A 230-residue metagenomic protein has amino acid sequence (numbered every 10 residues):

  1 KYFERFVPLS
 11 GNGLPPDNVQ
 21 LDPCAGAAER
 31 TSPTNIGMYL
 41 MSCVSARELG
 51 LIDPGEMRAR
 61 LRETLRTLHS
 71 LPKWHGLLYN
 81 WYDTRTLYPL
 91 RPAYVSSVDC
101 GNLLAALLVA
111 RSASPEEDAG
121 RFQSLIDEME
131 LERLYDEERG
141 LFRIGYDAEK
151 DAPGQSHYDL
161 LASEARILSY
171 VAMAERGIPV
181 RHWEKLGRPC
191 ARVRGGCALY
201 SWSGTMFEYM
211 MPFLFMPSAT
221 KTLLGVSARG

Functional and structural regions predicted by a protein language model:
K1-A27, G140: Low-complexity, Ser/Thr/Pro/Gly-enriched N-terminal "stalk/linker" regions
K1-L9, T67-W74, A172-R176: Glycine-rich, acidic and aromatic/proline-enriched surface loops and short helix-turn segments that act as binding
Q20-A27, R47-L49, G195-C197: Glycine- and acidic
A25-S32, A93: Membrane-entry segments of alpha-helical transmembrane domains in multi-pass membrane proteins
E29-G37, M41-T84: Membrane helical hairpin/interfacial module
P33-S45, E63-T67, G101-V109, A165-Y170 (+1 more regions): Contiguous, well-ordered alpha-helical segments that form the cores/surfaces of helical PPI scaffolds
D83, L87-C100, A106, E116-G230: Extended ligand-binding clefts on enzyme/binding-domain cores
